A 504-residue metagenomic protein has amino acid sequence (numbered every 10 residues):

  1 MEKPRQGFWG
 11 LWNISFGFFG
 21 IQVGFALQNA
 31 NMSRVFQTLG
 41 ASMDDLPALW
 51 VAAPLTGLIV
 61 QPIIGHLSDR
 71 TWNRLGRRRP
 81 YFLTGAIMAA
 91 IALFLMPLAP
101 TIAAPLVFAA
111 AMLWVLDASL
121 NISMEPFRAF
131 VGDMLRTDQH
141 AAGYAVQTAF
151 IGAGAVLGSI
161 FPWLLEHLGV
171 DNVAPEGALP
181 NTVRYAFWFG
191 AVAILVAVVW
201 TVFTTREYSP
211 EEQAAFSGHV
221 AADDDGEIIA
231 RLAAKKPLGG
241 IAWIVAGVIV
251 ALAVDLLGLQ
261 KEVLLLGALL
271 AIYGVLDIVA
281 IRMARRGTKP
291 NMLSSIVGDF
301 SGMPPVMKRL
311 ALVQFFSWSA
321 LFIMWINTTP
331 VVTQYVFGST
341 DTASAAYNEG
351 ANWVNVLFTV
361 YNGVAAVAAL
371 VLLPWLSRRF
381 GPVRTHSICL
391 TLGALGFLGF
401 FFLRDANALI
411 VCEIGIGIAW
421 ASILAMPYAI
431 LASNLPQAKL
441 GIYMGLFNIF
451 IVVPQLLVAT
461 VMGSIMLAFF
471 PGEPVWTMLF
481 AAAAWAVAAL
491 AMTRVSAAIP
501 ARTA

Functional and structural regions predicted by a protein language model:
M1-G7, P100, A104-F108, S123 (+3 more regions): Intracellular loop-helix junctions on the cytosolic face of multi-pass helical membrane proteins
E2-T56, R309-V313, S317-D341: Helix-loop boundary and gating motifs at the non-cytosolic
M43-D44, T137-V146, A351, L435-F447: Loop-to-transmembrane helix entry/capping segments in MFS-fold secondary transporters and related SLC/MFSD carriers
I59-L75, A368-P382, M466: Helix-to-loop junctions at the C-terminal end of transmembrane segments in multipass secondary transporters
F82-A103, T391-R404: C-terminal ends and interior cores of transmembrane alpha-helices in multi-pass membrane transporters/permeases
A92-S123, A408-S422: Hydrophobic core of transmembrane alpha-helices in multi-pass small-molecule transporters, especially MFS/SLC-type
I122-L135, S422-P436: Intracellular juxtamembrane helix-capping segments at the cytosolic ends of symmetry-related transmembrane helices
R384-M426: C-terminal transmembrane helical hairpin of 12-TM major facilitator-type secondary transporters
